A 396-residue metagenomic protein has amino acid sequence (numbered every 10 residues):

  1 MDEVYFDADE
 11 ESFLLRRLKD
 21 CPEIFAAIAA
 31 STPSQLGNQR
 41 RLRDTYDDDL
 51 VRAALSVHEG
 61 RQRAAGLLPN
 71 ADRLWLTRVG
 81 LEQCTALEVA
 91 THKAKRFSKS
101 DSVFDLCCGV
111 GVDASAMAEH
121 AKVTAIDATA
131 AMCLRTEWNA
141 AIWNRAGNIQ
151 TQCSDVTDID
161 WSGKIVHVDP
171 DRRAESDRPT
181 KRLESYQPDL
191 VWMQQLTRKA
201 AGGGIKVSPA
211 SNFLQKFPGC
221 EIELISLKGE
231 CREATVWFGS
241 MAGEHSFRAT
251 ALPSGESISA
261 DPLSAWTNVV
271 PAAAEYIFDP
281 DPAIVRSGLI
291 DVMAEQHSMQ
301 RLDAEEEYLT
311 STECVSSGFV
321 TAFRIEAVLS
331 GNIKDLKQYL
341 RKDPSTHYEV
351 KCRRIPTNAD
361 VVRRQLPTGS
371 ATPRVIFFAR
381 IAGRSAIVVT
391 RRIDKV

Functional and structural regions predicted by a protein language model:
M1-V396: SAM-dependent transferase fold signal centered on methyltransferase-like domains, encompassing both Class I
